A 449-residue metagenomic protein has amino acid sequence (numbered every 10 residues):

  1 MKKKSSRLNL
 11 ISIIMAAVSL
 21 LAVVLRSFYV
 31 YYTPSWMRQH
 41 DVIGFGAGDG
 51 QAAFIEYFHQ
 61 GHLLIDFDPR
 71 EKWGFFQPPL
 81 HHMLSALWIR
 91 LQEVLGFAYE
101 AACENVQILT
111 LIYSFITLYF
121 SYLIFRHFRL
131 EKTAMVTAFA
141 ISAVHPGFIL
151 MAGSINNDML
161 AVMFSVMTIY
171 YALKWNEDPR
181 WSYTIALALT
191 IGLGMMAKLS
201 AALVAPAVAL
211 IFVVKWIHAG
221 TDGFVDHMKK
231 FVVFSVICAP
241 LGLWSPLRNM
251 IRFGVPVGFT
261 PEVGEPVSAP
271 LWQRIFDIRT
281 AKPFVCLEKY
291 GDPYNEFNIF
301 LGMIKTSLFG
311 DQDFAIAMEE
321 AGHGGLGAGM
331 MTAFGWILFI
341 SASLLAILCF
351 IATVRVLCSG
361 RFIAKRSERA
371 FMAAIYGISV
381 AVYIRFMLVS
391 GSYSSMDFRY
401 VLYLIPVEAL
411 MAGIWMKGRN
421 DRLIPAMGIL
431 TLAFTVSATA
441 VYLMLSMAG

Functional and structural regions predicted by a protein language model:
N9-G48, S235-I251, V380, A433-A440: Transmembrane signal-anchor helices characteristic of membrane glycosylation enzymes that use polyprenol
F28-Q39, G44-F76, L80, W88-E93 (+1 more regions): Extracytosolic helix-loop segments that constitute the early lumenal/periplasmic catalytic or substrate-binding loops
F97-A101, S121-V144, M163: Transmembrane-helix signature of polytopic, membrane-embedded enzymes that assemble or transfer cell-envelope glycans
E104-R129, M167: Transmembrane-helix motifs of polytopic, lipid-linked glycan transferases
H127-R129, T168-Y183, G194, W216-H218: Membrane-interface transmembrane helices that cradle and orient dolichyl/undecaprenyl
G147-L160: Short acidic/glycine- and proline-prone juxtamembrane loop motifs at membrane-interface regions of multi-pass membrane
Y171-K174, V204-V236: Perimembrane helix-loop-helix junctions
K229-L345: Membrane-lumen/periplasm interface segments of specific transmembrane helices in polyprenyl phosphate-linked
